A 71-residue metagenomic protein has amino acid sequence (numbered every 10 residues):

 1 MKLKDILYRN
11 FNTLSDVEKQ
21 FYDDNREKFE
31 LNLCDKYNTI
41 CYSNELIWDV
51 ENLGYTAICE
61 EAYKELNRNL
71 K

Functional and structural regions predicted by a protein language model:
M1-E30, L70-K71: Short, intrinsically disordered terminal segments enriched in charged and Pro/Gly residues
S15, N38, E51-L53: Intrinsic-disorder/low-complexity loop/linker signature
C34-Y37, C59-A62: Short cysteine-rich clusters marking metal-coordination/redox-active sites
Y42, I58-C59: Zinc-coordinating Cys/His ligand positions in small cysteine/histidine-rich zinc-finger domains
S43-N44, R68: Short, non-ligating residues that shape and space the ligands of small metal-coordination modules and catalytic
E45-T56: Short linker/helix segments within small regulatory modules
E60-K71: Short metal-binding segments enriched for Cys and/or His
